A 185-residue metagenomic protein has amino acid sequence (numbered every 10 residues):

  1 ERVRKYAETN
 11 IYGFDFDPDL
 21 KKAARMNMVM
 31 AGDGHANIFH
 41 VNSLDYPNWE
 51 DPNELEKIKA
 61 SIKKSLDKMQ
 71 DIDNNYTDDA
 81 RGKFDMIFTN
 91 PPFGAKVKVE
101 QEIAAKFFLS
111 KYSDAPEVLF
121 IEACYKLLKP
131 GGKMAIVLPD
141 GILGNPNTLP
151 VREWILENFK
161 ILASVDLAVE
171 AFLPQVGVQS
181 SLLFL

Functional and structural regions predicted by a protein language model:
E1-E157, I161: SAM-dependent methyltransferase catalytic region
K5, V176-Q179: A short, structural micro-pattern
K160-E170: Conserved S-adenosyl-L-methionine
E170-V176: AMP-binding (ANL) adenylation modules
Q179-L185: Conserved beta strand-loop-helix elements of the APE1-like EEP
